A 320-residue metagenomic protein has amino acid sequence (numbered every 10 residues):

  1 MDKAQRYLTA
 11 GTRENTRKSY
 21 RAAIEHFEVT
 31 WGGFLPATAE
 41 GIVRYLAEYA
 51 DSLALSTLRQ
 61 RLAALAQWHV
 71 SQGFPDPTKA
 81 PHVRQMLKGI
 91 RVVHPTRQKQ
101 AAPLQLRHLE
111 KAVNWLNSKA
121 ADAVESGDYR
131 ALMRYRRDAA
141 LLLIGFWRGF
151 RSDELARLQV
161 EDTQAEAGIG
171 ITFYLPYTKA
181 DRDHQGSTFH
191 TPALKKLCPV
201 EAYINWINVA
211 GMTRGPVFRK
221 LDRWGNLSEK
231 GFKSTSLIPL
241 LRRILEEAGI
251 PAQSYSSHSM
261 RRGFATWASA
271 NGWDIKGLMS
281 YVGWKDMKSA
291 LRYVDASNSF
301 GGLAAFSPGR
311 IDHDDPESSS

Functional and structural regions predicted by a protein language model:
M1-S320: Extended, non-catalytic subsegments within catalytic or DNA/protein-binding/adaptor domains
